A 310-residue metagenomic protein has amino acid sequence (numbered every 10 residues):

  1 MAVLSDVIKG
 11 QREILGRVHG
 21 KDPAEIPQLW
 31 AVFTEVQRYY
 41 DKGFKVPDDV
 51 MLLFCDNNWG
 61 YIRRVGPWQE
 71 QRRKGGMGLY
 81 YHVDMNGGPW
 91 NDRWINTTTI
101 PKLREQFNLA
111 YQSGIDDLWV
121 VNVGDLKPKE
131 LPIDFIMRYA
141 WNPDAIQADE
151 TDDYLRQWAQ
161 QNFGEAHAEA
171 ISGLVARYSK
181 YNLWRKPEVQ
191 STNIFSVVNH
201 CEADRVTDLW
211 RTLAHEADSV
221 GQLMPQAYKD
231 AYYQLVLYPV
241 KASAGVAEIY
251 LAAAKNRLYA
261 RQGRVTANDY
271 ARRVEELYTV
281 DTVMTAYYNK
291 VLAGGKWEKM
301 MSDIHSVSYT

Functional and structural regions predicted by a protein language model:
M1-K74, A203-Y232: Gly/Pro-rich turn-and-neighbor structural signature
M1-V3, F44-D49, P67-E70, W94-P101 (+1 more regions): Short secondary-structure boundary/capping segments
E35-Y40, W59-I62, Q69, M85-W90 (+3 more regions): Flexible loop/turn segments at secondary-structure boundaries
L52, A110, N122, W158 (+1 more regions): Conserved, mostly hydrophobic/aromatic
K74-T98: Active-site clefts of carbohydrate-active enzymes
W94-V121, F135-P143, D269-A286: Catalytic-core region of carbohydrate-active enzymes that cleave or remodel glycosidic bonds
V123-E169: Extended substrate-binding grooves/exosites of carbohydrate-active enzymes
D153-S308: C-terminal non-catalytic alpha-helical accessory regions
